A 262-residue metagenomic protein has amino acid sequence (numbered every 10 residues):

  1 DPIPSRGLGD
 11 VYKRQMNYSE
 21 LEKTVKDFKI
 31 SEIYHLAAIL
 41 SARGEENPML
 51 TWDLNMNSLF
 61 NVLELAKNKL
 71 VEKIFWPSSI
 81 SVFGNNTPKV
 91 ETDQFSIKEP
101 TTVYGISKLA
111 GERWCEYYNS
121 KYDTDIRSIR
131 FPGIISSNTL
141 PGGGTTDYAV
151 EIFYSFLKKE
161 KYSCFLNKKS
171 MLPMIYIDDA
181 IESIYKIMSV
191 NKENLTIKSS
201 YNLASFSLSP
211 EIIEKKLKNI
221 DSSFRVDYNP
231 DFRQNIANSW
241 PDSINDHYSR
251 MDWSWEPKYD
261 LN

Functional and structural regions predicted by a protein language model:
D1-Y12: Single conserved hydrophobic/aromatic residue that forms the stacking wall/gate of nucleotide- or nucleobase-binding
D10, T51-L54, A66, I74: A hydrophobic alpha-helix adjacent to the NAD(P)-binding/active-site core of NAD(P)-dependent oxidoreductases, strongly
Q15-L54: NAD(P)H-binding glycine-rich loop region in Rossmannoid oxidoreductase-like domains and their noncatalytic homologs
H35, F60-T102: Conserved Rossmann-fold NAD(P)-dependent oxidoreductase catalytic core, especially the SDR/UDP-sugar
A38, P48-F60, E64, P100 (+1 more regions): Catalytic Tyr-X3-Lys loop
N85-P88, E99-R127, L157: Active-site Tyr-X1-5-Lys
E116-M171, I177-E182: NAD(P)-dependent short-chain dehydrogenase/reductase
F165-K168, L172-N262: C-terminal substrate-binding subdomain of Rossmann-fold SDR/epimerase-dehydratase oxidoreductases
